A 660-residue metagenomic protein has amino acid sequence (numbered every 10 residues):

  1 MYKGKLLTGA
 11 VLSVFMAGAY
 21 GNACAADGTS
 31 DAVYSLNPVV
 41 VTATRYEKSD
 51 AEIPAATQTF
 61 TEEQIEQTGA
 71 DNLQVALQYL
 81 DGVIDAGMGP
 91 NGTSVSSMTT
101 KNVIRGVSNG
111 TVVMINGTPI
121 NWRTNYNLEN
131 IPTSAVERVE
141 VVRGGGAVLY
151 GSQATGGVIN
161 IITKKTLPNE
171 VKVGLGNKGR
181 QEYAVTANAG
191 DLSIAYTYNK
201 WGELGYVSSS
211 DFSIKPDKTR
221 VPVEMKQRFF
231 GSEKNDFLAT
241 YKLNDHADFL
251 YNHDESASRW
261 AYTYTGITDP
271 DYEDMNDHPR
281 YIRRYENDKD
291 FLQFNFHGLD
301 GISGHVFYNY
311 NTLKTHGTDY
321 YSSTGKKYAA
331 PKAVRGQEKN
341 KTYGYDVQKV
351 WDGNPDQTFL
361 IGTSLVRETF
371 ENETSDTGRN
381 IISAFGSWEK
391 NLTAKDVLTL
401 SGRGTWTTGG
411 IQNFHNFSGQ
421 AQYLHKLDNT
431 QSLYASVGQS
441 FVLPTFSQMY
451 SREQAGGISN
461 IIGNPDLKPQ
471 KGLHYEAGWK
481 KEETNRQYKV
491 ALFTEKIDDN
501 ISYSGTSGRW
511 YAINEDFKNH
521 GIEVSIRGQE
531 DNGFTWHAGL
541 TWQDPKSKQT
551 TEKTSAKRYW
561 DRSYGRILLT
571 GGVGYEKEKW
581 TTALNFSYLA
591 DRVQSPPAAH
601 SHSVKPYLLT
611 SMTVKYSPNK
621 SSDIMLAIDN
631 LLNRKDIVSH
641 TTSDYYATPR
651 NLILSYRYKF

Functional and structural regions predicted by a protein language model:
Q74, Q78-T118: Extracytoplasmic beta-strand/coil segments of soluble accessory domains associated with Gram-negative outer-membrane
K101-N102, T118-R143, I161: Short acidic/polar hinge/loop motifs at secondary-structure boundaries that mediate gating or recognition
T133-E170: A beta-strand signature from Gram-negative outer-membrane beta-barrel systems, especially the internal plug domain
K164-A187, R228-F230, K468: Short strand-turn segments of transmembrane beta-barrel domains in outer membranes, especially the first one or two
K165, P279-F291, F296, E338 (+8 more regions): Outer-membrane beta-barrel signature, preferentially recognizing the C-terminal barrel domain of Gram-negative
P168, N188-R284: Periplasmic-side early beta-strands and strand-to-turn transitions of outer-membrane beta-barrels
V207, E233, A590-Q594, K615-F660: C-terminal beta-signal and adjacent terminal beta-strands/loops of Gram-negative outer-membrane beta-barrel proteins
L360, N391-L398, F493-K496, I513-P597 (+3 more regions): Gram-negative outer-membrane beta-barrel transporters
